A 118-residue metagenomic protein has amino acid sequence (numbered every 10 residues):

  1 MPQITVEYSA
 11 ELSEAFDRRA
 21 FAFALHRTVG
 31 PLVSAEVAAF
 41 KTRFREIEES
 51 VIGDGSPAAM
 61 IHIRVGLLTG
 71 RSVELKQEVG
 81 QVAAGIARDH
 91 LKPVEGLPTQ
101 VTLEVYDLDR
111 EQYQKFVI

Functional and structural regions predicted by a protein language model:
M1-I118: A domain-level signal for the structural core that forms small-molecule/cofactor-binding pockets and catalytic centers
